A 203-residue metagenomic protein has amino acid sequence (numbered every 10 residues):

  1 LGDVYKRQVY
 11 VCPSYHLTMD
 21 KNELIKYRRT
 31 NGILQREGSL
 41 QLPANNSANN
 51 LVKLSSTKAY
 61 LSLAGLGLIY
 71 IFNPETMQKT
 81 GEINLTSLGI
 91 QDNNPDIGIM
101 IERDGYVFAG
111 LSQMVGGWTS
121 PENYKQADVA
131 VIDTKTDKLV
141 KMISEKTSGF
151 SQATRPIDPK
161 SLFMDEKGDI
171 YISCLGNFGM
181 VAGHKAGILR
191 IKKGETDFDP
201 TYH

Functional and structural regions predicted by a protein language model:
L1-Y5: Short, small-residue-biased leader/transition segments that mark boundaries at the very start of proteins
K6-H16, D20-S56: Blade-loop segments of beta-propeller domains
K6-V9, N50-L54, D96-R103, D158-K167: Structural signature of eukaryotic scaffold interfaces centered on beta-propeller domains
V9, K58-A59, Y106-A109, G168-I172: Entry beta-strands of beta-propeller and related beta-repeat scaffolds
G38-A44, I83-P95, L139-I157, F198-H203: Surface-exposed loop and turn segments in beta-propeller and other repeat-based domains that flank or scaffold
S39-S56, S62-Y70, P74-E102: Asp-box/WD-like beta-propeller blade repeats and closely related beta-sheet repeat scaffolds
N73, E122-D137, H184-T196: Beta-propeller blade signature
A109-Q126, I172-K185: Short, conserved, GDST-rich strand-edge loop motifs in beta-rich repeat architectures
